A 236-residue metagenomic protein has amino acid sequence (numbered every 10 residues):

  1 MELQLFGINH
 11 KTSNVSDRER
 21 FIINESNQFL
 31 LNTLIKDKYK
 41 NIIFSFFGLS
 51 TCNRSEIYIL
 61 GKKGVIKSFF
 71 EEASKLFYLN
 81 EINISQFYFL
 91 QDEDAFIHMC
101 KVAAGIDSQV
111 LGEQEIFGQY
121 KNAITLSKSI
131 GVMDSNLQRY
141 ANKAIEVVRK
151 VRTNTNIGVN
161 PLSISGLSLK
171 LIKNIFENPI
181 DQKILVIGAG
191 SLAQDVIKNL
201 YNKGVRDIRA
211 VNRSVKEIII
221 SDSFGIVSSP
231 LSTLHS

Functional and structural regions predicted by a protein language model:
M1-S108: A glycine-rich (often HGG/GG-containing) alpha/beta subdomain
I35, L200-Y201, S221: Hydrophobic alpha-helical packing residues
S45, D207, G225-V227: Conserved beta-strand segments of alpha/beta enzyme cores
V65, V215-I220: Short, charged/polar "capping" segments at the starts of alpha-helices and the immediately preceding loops
F69, V196, I220: Short glycine-/acidic-enriched loop or helix-start segments at secondary-structure transitions that form or flank
I82-I180: Glycine/serine-rich phosphate-binding loop and adjoining beta1-alpha1 elements at the start of nucleotide-handling
A144, N160-R213: Glycine-rich adenosine-cofactor-binding loop
D222-S236: Short acidic low-complexity segments
